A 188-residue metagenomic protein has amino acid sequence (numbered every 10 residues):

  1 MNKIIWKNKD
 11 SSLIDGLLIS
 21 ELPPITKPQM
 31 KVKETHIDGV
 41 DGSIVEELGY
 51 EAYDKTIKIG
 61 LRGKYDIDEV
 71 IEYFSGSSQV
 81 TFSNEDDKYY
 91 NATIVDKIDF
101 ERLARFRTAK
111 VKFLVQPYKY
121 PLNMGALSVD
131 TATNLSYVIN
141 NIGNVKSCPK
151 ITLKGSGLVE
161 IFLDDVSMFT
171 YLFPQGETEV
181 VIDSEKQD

Functional and structural regions predicted by a protein language model:
M1-D54, D86-R102: Solvent-exposed edge beta-strands and adjacent loop segments that serve as assembly or binding interfaces
N2-W6, L114-Q116, D188: Mixed-charge, glycine-accented linear interaction segment located at domain edges/termini
K3-I5, K58-I98: Short, acidic/charged, Gly/Pro-enriched secondary-structure junctions
P23-I25, Q79-M124: Short beta-strand and beta-hairpin "edge-sheet" elements
G49-E51, F74, L103-R107, N141-V145: Solvent-exposed loop and beta-edge segments used for protein-protein assembly and interaction
D54-K58, K110-K112, K150: Beta-strand secondary-structure signal
G60-R62, L114-Q116, K154: Solvent-exposed residues in well-ordered beta-strands and their adjoining turns, especially edge/terminal strands
N123-D188: Intrinsically disordered, low-complexity segments enriched in serine, threonine, and glycine
